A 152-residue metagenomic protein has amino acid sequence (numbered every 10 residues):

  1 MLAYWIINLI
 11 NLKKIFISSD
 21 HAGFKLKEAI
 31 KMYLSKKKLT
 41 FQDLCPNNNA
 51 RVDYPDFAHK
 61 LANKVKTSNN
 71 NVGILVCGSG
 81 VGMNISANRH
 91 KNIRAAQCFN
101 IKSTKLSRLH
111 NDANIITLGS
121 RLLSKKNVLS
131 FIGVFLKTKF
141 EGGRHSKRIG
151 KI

Functional and structural regions predicted by a protein language model:
L12, N69-N71, D112: Short, high-confidence coil segments that cap the C-terminus of an alpha-helix and link into the following beta-strand
K14-I30: N-terminal beta1-alpha1 ligand-phosphate binding loop
S18, A22-G23, I101-I152: C-terminal binding/interaction regions
A29-L39: A short, Lys/Arg-enriched amphipathic alpha-helix followed by its capping loop at the start of a domain
T40-R51: A short beta-strand-loop structural module common to alpha/beta enzyme folds
F57, L61-A96: Helix-adjacent hinge/juxtasegments
